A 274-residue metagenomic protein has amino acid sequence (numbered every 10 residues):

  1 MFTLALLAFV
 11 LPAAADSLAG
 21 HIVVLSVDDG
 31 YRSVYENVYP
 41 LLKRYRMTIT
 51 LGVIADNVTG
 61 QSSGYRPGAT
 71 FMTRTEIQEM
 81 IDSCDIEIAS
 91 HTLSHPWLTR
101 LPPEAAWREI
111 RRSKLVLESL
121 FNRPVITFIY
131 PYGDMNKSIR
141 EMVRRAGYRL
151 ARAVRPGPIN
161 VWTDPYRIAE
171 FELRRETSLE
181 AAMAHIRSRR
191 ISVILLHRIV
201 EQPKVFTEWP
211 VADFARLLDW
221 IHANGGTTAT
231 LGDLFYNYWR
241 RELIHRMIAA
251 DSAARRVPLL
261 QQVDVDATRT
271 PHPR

Functional and structural regions predicted by a protein language model:
M1-V10: Bacterial N-terminal signal peptides
L11-A15: Sec/Tat signal peptide C-region and signal peptidase I cleavage site
D16, G52-V53, E118, A146-I159 (+1 more regions): C-terminal domain-boundary segment and adjacent tail
D16-V34: Boundary/entry segment of secreted carbohydrate-active catalytic domains
H21-V23, K43-E141, R149, N160-R167 (+3 more regions): Metal-dependent polysaccharide deacetylase catalytic core of the NodB/CE4 family, i.e., the active-site-bearing domain
S26-V27, Y35, S90-T92, G147-R152 (+6 more regions): Glycan-processing catalytic domains of CAZymes
D29-R32, G68-E79, V211-A215: Aromatic- and glycine-enriched glycan-recognition loops and surfaces that form the carbohydrate-binding subsites
V38-M47, L217-N224: A short, Lys/Arg-enriched amphipathic alpha-helix followed by its capping loop at the start of a domain
